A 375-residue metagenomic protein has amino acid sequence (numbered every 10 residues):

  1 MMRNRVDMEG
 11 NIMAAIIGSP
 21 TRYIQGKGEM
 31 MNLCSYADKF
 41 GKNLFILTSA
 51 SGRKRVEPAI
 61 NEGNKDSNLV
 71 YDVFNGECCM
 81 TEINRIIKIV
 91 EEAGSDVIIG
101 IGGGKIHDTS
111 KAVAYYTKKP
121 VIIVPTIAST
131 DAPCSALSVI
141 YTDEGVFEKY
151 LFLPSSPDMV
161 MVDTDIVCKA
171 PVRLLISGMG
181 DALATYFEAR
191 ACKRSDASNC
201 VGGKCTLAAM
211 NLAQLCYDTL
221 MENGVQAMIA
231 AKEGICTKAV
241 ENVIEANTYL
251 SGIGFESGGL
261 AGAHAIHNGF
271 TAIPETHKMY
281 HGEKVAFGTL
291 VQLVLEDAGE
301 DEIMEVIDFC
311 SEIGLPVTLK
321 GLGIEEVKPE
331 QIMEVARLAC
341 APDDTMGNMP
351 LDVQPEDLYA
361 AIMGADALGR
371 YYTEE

Functional and structural regions predicted by a protein language model:
M2-V97, L319: ATP/NTP phosphate-donor binding region
R3-G10, N32, A298-E375: C-terminal charged capping/lid subdomain of soluble metabolic enzymes
R22, N43-F45, D96-I99, P120-I122 (+3 more regions): Structural motif
M30-L33, R53-E57, M80, K105-A112 (+3 more regions): Short glycine/serine/threonine-rich phosphate/pyrophosphate-binding segments that cradle anionic phosphate groups
V90-I127: A short, small-residue-rich loop immediately preceding and capping a beta-strand
Y116-A208: A glycine/threonine-rich phosphate-anchoring loop and its flanking beta-alpha core in nucleotide/phosphate-binding
C200-L315: Active-site segments that bind and position negatively charged phosphate/pyrophosphate groups
